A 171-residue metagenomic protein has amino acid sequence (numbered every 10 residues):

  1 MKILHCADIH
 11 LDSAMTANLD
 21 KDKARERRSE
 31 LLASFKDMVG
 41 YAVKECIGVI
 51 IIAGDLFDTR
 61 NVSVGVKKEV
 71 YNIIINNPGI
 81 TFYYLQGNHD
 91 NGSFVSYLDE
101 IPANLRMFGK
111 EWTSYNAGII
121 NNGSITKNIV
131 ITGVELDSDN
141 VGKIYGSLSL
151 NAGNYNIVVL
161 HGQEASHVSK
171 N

Functional and structural regions predicted by a protein language model:
M1-E69: N-terminal active-site segment of His-dependent metallophosphoesterases
V49, D58-N171: His/Asp/Glu-rich metal-coordinating catalytic cores of metallo-dependent phosphodiesterases/hydrolases acting on
